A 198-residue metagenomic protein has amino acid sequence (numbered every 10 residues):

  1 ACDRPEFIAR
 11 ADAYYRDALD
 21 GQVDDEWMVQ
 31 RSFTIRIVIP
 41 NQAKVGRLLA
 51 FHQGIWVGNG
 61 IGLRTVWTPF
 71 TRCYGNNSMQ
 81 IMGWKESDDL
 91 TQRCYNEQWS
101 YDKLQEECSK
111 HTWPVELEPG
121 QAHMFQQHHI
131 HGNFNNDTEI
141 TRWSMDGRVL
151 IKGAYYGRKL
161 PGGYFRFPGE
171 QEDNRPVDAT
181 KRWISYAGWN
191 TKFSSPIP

Functional and structural regions predicted by a protein language model:
A1-V45, L49-I61: Signature of the catalytic double-stranded beta-helix
A18-D20, D25, V45-G54, V66-W67 (+4 more regions): Aromatic-enriched hydrophobic runs in primary sequence
M28-Q30, K44, R72-Y74, T138-I140: A generic structural signal for short, non-catalytic loop/turn and secondary-structure boundary residues
S32, L63-W67, R142-S144: Broad gene-expression machinery/nucleic-acid interaction feature
V38, F51-Q53, P69, M82 (+2 more regions): Short His-Asn-centered micro-motif
P40-Q42, W56, T71-Y74, E86-S87 (+2 more regions): Short, solvent-exposed loop/turn segments at secondary-structure junctions
G46-L117: Catalytic core of non-heme Fe(II) oxygenases with the double-stranded beta-helix
S87-P198: Conserved double-stranded beta-helix
